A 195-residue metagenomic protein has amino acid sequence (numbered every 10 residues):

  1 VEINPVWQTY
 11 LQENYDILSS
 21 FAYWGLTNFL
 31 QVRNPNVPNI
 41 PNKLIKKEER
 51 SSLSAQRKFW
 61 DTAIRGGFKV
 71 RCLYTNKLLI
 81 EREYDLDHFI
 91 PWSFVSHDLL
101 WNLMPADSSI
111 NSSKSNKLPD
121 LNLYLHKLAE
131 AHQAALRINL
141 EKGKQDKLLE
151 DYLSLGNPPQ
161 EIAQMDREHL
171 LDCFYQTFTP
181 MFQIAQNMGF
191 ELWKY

Functional and structural regions predicted by a protein language model:
N4-L73: Short, charged surface segments at domain edges that flank catalytic/cofactor-binding sites
L26-F29, F59-I64, L79, K127-A131 (+1 more regions): Generic hydrophobic, helix-prone segments enriched in Leu/Val/Ile
K43-K47, K58, K69, K77 (+4 more regions): Context-gated lysine
N76-P105, K114-K127: Histidine-centered nuclease catalytic patch
S108: Long, His/Glu/Asp-enriched segments that create or flank divalent metal/ion-associated functional microenvironments
N111: Active-site loop ensemble at the mouth of alpha/beta enzyme cores that anchors a bound cofactor
P119-Y195: C-terminal structured domain segments
